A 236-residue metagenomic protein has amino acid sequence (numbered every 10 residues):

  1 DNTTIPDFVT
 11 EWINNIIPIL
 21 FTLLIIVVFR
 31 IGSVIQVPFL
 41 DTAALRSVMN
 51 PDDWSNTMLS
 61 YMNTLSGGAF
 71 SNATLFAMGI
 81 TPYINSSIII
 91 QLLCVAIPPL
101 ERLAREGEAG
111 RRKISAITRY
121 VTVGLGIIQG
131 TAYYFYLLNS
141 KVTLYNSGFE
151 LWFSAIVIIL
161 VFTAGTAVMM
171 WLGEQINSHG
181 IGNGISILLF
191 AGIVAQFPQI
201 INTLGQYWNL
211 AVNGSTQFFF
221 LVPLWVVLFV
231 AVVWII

Functional and structural regions predicted by a protein language model:
D1-R102, A109-I236: N-terminal cationic and glycine-rich segments that engage phosphates or anionic surfaces
